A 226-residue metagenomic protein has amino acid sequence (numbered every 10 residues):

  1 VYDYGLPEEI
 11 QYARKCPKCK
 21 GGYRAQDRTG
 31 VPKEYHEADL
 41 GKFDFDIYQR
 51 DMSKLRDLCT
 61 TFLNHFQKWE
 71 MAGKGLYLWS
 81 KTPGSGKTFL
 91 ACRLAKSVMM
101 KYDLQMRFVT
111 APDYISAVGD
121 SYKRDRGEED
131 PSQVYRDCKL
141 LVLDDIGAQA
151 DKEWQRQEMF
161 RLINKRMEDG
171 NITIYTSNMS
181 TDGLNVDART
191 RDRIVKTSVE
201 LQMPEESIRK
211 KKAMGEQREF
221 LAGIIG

Functional and structural regions predicted by a protein language model:
V1-P32: Interdomain "pre-motor" coupling segment immediately N-terminal to P-loop NTPase/helicase cores
T29-D44: Conserved adenine-nucleotide phosphate-binding loops and their immediately adjacent elements
G41-W69: N-terminal pre-Walker A segment at the start of P-loop NTPase domains
R50-C59, K81-S85, A95-D137, A150-E153: Short glycine-rich substrate-engagement loop in P-loop NTPases that contacts/grips substrate
K68-A91: Walker A/P-loop nucleotide-binding motif
M100, Y114-S121, A148-G226: Replace "adjacent to P-loop NTPase cores in ATP/GTP-dependent enzymes" with "adjacent to NTP-binding cores
L104-Q105, D137-L141, D169-Y175: Loop/turn-to-beta-strand initiation segments
D144: Short basic (Lys/Arg) and small-residue
